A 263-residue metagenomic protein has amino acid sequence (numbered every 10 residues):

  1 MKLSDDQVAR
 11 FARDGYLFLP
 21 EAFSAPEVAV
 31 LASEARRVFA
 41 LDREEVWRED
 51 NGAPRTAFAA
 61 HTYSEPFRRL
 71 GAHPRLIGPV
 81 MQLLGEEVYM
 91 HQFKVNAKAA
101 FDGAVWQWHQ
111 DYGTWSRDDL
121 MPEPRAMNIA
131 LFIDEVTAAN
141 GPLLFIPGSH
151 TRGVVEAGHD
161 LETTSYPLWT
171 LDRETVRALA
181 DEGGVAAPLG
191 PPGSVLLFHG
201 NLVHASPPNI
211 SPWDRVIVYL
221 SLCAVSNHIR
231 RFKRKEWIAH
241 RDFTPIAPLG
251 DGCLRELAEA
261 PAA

Functional and structural regions predicted by a protein language model:
M1-D14, L19-M121, K233, I238-C253: Non-heme Fe(II)-dependent double-stranded beta-helix
E21-F23, I133-T137, G148-H150, V225-S226: Short loop segments at secondary-structure junctions
L41-V46, G52, P192-L197, N201-A263: Non-heme Fe(II)/2-oxoglutarate
Q92, P124-A130, N140, V185 (+1 more regions): Extracellular structured ligand-interaction cores
K98-A100, I146-G153, S221-N227: Short edge-strand/loop segments of extracellular domains
A104-W108, R117-D119, A139-F145, V154-G158 (+1 more regions): A short secondary-structure junction signal
D118-A138, L189-P192, S221-A224: Short, conserved beta-strand element in jelly-roll/cupin
A139-V203: Double-stranded beta-helix
